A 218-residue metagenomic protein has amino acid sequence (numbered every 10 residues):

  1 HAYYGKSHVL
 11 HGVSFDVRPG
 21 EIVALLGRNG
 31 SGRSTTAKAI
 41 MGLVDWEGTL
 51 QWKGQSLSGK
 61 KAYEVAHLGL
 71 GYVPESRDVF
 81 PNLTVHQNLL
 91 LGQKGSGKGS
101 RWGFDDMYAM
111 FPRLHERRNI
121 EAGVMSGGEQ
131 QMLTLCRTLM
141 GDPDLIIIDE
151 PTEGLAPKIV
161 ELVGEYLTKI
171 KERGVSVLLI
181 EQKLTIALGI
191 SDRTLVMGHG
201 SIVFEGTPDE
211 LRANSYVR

Functional and structural regions predicted by a protein language model:
H1-R218: Glycine-rich phosphate-binding loops of nucleotide-dependent enzymes
